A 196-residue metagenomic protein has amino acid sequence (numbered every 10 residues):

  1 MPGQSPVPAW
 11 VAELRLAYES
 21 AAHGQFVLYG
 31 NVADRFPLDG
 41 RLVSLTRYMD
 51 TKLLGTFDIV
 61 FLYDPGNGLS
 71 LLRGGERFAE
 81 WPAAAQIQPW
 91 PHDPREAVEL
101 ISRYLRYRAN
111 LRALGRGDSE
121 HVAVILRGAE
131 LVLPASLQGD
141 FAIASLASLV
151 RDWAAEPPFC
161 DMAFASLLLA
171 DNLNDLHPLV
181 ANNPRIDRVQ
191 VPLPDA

Functional and structural regions predicted by a protein language model:
M1-A196: ATP/nucleotide-binding catalytic cores
